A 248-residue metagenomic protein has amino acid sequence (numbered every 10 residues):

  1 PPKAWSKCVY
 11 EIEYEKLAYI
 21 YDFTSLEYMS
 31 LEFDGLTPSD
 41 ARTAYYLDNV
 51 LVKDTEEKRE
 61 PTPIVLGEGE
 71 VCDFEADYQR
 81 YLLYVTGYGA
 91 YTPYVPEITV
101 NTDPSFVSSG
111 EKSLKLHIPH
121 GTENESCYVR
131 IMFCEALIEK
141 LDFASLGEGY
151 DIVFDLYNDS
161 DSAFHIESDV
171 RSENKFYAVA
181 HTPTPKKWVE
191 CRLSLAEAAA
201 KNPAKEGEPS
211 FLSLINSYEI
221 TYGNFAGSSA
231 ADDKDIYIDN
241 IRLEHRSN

Functional and structural regions predicted by a protein language model:
P1-N248: Beta-rich carbohydrate-recognition modules and glycan-binding surfaces
